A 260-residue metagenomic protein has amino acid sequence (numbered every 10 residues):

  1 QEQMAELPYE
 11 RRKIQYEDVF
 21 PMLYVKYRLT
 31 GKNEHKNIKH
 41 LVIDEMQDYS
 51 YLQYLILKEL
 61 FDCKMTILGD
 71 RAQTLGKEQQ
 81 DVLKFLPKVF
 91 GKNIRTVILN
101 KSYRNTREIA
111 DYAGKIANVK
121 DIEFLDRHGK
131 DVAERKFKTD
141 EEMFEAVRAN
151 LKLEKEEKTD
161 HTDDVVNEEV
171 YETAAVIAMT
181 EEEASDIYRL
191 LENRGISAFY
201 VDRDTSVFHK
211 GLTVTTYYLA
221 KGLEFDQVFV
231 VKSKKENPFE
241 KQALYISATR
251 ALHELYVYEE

Functional and structural regions predicted by a protein language model:
Q1-D18, N150-L151: Coupling/switch/interface segments within P-loop NTPase motor domains and analogous charged loops in nucleic-acid
Q3-A5, Y27-H40, Q47-E260: Conserved helicase motor core of SF1/SF2 NTP-dependent helicases
Y24: The feature marks a conserved, polyanion-engaging helical scaffold used by nucleic-acid processing enzymes and innate
